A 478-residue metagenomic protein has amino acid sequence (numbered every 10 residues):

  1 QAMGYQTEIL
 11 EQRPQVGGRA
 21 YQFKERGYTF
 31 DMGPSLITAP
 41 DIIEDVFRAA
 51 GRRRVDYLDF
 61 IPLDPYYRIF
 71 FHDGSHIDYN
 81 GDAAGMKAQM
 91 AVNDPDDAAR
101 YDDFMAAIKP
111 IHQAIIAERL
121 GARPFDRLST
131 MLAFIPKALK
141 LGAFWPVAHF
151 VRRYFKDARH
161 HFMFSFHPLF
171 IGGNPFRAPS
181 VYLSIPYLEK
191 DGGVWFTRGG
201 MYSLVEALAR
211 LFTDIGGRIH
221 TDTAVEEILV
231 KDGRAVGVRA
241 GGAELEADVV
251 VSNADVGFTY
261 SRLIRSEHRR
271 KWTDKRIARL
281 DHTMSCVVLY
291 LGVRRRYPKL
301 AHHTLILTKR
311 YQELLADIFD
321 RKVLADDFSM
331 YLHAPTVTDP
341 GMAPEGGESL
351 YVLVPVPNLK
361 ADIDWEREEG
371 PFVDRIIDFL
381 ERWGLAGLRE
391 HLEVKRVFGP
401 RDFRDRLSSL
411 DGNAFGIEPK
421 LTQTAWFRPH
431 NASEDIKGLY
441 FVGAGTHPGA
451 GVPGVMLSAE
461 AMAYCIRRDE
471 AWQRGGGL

Functional and structural regions predicted by a protein language model:
Q1-Q113: N-terminal glycine-rich phosphate/pyrophosphate-binding loop and immediately adjacent elements
P34, A444-I466: A conserved FAD-binding loop/helix module that cradles the flavin
H72-A178: Rossmann-like flavin
D157-I171, A325-H333, A386-P448: A glycine-rich dinucleotide-binding beta-alpha-beta segment and adjacent secondary-structure elements that constitute
S184-A235, R239-G241: Helical element adjacent to the flavin cofactor pocket in flavoenzyme catalytic cores
E226-P344: Mid-domain catalytic core of redox enzymes that form a hydrophobic substrate pocket/lid adjacent to a catalytic redox
V230, R467-L478: Active-site-proximal substrate-binding core of FAD-dependent oxidoreductases
R294-R404: C-terminal segments that line or cap access tunnels to active or ligand-binding sites in enzymes and enzyme-associated
